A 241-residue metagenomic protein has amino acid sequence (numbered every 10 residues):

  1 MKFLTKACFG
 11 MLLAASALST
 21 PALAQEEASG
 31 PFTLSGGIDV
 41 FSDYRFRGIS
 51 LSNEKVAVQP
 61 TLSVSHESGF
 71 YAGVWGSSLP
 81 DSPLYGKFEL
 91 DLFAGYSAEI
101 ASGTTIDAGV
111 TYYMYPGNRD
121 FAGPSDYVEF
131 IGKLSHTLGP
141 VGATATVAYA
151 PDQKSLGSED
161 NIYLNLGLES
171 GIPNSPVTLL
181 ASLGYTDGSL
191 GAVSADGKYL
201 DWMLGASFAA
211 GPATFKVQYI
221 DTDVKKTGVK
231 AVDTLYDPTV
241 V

Functional and structural regions predicted by a protein language model:
M1-T33: Cleavable N-terminal export/targeting peptides
Q25-P80: Short glycine/proline- and aromatic-enriched beta-strand/turn motifs that initiate or cap beta-hairpins
G30-F32, E54-V58, G86-L90, P124-V128 (+3 more regions): Residues that define the transmembrane beta-barrel architecture of outer-membrane proteins
S35, L51-S52, P83-E159, D233: Outer-membrane pore/translocation modules
G36-S42, A72-S78, A108-Y112, L134 (+3 more regions): Transmembrane beta-barrel strands of outer-membrane/channel proteins
I38-S42, P60-H66, L92-Y96, V110 (+4 more regions): Residues on the lipid-exposed face of transmembrane beta-strands in outer-membrane beta-barrel proteins
S68-V74, S102-A108, G139-A145, N174-L180 (+1 more regions): Repeated loop/turn-to-beta-strand initiation elements of outer-membrane beta-barrel proteins
G197-L200, S207-V241: Predominantly the C-terminal beta-signal and adjacent terminal strand-loop region of outer-membrane beta-barrel
